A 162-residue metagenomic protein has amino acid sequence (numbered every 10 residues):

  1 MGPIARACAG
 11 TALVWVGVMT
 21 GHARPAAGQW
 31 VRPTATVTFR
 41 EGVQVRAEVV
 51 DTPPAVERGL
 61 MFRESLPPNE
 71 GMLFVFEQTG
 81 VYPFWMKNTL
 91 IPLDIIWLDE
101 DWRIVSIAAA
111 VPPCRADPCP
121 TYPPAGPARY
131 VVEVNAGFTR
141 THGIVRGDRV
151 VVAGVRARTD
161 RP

Functional and structural regions predicted by a protein language model:
M1-T11: Bacterial N-terminal signal peptides that target proteins for export
A7, A23-P25, P162: Positively charged, low-complexity intrinsically disordered regions
A9-T20: Bacterial N-terminal signal peptides
V18-W30: Bacterial Sec-dependent signal peptides at the C-terminal "C-region" and cleavage site
A27-P162: Compact, glycine-rich, soluble single-domain proteins
